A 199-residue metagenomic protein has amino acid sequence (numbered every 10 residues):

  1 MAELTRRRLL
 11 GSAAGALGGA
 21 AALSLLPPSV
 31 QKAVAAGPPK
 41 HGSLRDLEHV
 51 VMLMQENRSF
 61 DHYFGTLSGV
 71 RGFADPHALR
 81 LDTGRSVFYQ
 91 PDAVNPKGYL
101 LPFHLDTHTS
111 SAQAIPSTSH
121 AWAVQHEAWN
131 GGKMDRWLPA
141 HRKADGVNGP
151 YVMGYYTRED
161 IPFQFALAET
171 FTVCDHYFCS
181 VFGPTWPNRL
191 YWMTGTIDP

Functional and structural regions predicted by a protein language model:
A2-P199: N-terminal pro-sequences and low-complexity stem/linker regions of secreted or lumenal proteins
